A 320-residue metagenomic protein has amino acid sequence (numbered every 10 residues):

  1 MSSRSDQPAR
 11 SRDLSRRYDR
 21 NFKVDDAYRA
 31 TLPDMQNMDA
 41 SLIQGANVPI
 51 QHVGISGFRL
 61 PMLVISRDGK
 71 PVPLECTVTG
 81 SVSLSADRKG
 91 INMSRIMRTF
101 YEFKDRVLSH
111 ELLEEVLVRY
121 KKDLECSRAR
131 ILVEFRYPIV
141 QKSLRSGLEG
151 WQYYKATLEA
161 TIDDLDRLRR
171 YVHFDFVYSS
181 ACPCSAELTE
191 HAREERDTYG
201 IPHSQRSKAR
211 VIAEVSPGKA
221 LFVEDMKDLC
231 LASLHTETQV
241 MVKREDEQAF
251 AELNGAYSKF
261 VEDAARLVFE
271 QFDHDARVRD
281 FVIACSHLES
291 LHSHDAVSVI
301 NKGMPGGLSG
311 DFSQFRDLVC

Functional and structural regions predicted by a protein language model:
S2-C320: N-terminal intrinsically disordered, cationic/polar leader segments that include organellar targeting peptides
